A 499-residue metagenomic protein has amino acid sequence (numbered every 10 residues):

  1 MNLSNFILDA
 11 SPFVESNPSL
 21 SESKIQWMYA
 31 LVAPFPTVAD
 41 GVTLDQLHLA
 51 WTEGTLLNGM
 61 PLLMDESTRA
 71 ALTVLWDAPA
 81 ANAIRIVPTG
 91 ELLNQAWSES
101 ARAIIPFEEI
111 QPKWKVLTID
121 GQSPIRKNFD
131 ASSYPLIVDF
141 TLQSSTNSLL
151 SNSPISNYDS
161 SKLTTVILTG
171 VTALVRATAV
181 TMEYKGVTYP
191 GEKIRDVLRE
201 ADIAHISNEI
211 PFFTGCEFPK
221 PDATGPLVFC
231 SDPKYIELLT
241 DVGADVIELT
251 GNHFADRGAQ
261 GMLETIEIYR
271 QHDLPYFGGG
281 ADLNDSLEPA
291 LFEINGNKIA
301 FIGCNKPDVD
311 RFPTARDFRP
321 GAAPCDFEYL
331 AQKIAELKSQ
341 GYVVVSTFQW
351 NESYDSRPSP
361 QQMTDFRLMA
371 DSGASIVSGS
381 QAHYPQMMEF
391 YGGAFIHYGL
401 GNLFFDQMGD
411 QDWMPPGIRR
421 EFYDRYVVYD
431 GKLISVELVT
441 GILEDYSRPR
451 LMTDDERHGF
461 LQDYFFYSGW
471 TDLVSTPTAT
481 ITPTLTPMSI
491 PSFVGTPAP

Functional and structural regions predicted by a protein language model:
M1, N5-D9, E15-S23, S489-A498: N-terminal low-complexity, Pro/Thr/Ser-rich intrinsically disordered segments that act as propeptides or flexible
N2, L8-D9, I104-F107, G279 (+1 more regions): Short beta-strand and adjacent tight-turn residues that come in two discontinuous sequence segments and form the edges
N2, P88-T89, D282-L283: Alpha-helix N-cap recognition
N2-S4, W27-Y29, N58-M60, E99-S100 (+8 more regions): Envelope-exposed proteins and targeting segments
I7, L20-S21, A83-I86, A103-I104 (+5 more regions): Conserved beta-strand scaffold positions in the cores of enzyme catalytic domains, especially in NTP/NDP-utilizing
L8, M28-V32, T118, I167 (+2 more regions): Soluble periplasmic/extracytoplasmic beta-strand elements of cell-envelope proteins
S11-F13, N17-N157: Exported/periplasmic ABC-transporter solute-binding proteins
S151-P499: Acidic, metal/ion-coordinating pockets
